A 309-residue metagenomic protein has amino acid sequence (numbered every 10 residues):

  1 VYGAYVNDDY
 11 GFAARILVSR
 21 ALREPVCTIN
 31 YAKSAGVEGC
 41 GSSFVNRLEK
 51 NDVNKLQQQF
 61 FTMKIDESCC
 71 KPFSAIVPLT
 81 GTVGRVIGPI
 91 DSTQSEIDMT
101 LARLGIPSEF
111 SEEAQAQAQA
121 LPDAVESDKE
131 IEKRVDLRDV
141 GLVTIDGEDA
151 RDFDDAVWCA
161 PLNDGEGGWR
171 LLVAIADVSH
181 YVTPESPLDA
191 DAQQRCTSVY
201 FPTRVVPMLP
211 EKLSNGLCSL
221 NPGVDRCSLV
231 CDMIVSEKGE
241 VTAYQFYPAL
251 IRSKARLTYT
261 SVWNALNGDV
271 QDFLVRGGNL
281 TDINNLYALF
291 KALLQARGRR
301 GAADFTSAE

Functional and structural regions predicted by a protein language model:
V1-E309: Conserved, carboxylate-rich catalytic/transport cores that coordinate ions
